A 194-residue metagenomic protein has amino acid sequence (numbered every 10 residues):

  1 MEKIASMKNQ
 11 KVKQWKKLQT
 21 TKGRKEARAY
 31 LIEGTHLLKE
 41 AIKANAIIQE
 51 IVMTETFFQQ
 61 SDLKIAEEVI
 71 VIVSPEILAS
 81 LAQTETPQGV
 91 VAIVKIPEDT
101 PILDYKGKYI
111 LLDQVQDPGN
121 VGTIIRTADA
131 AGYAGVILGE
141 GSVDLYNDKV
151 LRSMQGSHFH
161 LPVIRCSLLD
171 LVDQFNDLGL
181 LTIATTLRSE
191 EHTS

Functional and structural regions predicted by a protein language model:
M1-F58, S142-V143: Boundary-proximal intrinsically disordered activation/regulatory segments immediately upstream of a helical core
K3-S6, V71-S74, L161-L171: Short acidic-hydrophobic, aromatic-tinged amphipathic segments that line or gate anion-handling sites
E26-A29, I47-E50, E68-V69, G135-V136 (+2 more regions): Short active-site oxyanion
K43, I102-R188: RNA substrate-binding interface of SAM-dependent RNA methyltransferases
T54, V73-S74, I93, G139 (+2 more regions): Generic beta-sheet signal
Q59-E67: Short, aromatic/basic amphipathic alpha-helical patches
I70-K95: Glycine/small-residue-rich loop that forms an oxyanion/phosphate-binding "nest" at active or ligand-binding sites
E191-T193: Conserved small/polar residues in nucleotide/adenosyl-binding loops
